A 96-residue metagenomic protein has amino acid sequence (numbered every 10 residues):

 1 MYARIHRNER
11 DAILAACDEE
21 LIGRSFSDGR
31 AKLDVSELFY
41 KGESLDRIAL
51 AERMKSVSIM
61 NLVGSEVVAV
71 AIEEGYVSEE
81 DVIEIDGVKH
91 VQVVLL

Functional and structural regions predicted by a protein language model:
M1-I48: Conserved mixed alpha/beta catalytic, RNA-binding, or beta-rich assembly cores of soluble enzyme, regulatory
I5-E9, E52-K55, I83-E84: Solvent-exposed alpha-helices and their adjacent loops that cap or buttress functional pockets in soluble metabolic
A16-E19, V63-E66, L96: Fold-independent oxyanion-binding glycine-rich loops and adjacent beta-strand/coil segments at enzyme active sites
Y40-G42, I48-M54, V94-L96: Low-complexity, flexible helical/coil segments
G42-L45, N61-L62, V88-V91: Short, surface-exposed, polar/charged, turn-prone segments marking secondary-structure boundaries
I48-V77: Mid-chain, well-packed structural core segment of small domains
V68-L96: C-terminal structural segments of small proteins and small subunits
